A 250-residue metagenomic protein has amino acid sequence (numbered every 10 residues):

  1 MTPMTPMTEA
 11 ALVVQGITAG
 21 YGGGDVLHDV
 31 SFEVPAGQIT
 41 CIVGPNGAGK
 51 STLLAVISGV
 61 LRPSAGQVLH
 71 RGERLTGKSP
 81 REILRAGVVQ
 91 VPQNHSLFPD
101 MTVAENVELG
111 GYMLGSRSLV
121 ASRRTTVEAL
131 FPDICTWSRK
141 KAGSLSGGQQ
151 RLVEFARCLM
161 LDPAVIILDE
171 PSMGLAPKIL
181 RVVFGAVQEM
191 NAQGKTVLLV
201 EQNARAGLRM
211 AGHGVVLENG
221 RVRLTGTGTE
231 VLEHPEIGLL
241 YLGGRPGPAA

Functional and structural regions predicted by a protein language model:
G22, T40, K78, V103-S122 (+3 more regions): ABC-type ATPase nucleotide-binding domains, specifically the catalytic core motifs of the NBD
V43-P45: The feature captures the beta-strand-to-loop junction immediately N-terminal to the Walker
S58: Helix-to-loop junction immediately C-terminal to a conserved catalytic motif
G66-L75, A86, L119-R124, A129 (+1 more regions): Conserved ABC transporter NBD signature motif
K141-L145: Conserved ABC ATPase signature
F155: Hydrophobic anchor residue at the start of the ABC signature
C158-L159: ABC ATPase C-loop
